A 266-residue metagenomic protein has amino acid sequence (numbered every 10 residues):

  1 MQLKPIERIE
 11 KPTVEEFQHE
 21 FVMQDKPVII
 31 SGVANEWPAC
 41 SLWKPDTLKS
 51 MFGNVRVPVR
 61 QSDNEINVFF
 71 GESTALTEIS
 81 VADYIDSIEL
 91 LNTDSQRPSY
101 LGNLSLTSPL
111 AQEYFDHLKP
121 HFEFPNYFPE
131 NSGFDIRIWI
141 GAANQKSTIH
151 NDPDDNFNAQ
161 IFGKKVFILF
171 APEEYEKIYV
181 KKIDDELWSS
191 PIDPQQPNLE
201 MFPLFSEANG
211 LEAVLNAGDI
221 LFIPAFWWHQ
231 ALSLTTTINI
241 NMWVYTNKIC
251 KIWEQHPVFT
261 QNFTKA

Functional and structural regions predicted by a protein language model:
M1-I220, W228-A266: N-terminal accessory scaffold of Fe(II)-dependent oxygenases
